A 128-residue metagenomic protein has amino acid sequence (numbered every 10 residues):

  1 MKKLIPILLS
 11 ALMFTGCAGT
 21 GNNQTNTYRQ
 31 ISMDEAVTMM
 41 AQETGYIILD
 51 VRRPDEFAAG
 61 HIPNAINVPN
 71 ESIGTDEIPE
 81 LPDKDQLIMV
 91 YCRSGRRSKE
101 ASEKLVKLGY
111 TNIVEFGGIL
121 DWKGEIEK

Functional and structural regions predicted by a protein language model:
K2-I7, C17-M39, D55-L87, R93-K128: Rhodanese-like catalytic fold shared by cysteine-dependent sulfurtransferases and DSP/PTP-type phosphatases
I48-D50: Structural scaffold elements adjacent to functional motifs in cytosolic proteins
